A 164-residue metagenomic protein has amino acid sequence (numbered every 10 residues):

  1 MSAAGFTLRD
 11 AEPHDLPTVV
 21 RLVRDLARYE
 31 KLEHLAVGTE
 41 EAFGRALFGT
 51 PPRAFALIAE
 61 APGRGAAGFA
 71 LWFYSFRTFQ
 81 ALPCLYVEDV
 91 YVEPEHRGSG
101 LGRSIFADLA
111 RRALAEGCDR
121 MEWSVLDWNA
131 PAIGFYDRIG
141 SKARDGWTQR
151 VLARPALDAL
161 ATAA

Functional and structural regions predicted by a protein language model:
T7-V19, L32: A short beta-loop-alpha structural element at the N-terminal edge of CoA-dependent acyl/N-acetyltransferase catalytic
V20-R45: Conserved GNAT-fold acetyl-CoA-binding loop/helix
R45-I58, Y86: A short helix-loop-beta-strand connector motif used in the catalytic cores of GNAT acetyltransferases and, in some
I58, G65-Y74, Y86: Conserved beta-strand in the GNAT
V90-R97: A short, internal acetyl-CoA/4′-phosphopantetheine-binding micro-motif in the GNAT/acyltransferase core
R103, A107, D127-G146: Conserved active-site alpha-helix within GNAT-family acetyltransferase domains
L114-S124: Conserved GNAT acetyl-CoA-binding A-motif
W123-A132, V151-P155: Conserved beta-strand-loop-alpha-helix junction that forms the acyl-donor binding cleft
